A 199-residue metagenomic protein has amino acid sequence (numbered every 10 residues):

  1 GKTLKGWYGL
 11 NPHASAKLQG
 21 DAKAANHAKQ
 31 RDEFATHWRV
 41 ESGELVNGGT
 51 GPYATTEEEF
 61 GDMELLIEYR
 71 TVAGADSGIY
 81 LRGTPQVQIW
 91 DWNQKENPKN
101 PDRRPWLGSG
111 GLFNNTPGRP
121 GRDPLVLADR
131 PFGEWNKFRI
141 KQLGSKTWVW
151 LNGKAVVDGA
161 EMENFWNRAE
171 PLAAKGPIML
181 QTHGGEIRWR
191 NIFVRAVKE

Functional and structural regions predicted by a protein language model:
K2-E199: Carbohydrate-interacting regions of secretory-pathway proteins
